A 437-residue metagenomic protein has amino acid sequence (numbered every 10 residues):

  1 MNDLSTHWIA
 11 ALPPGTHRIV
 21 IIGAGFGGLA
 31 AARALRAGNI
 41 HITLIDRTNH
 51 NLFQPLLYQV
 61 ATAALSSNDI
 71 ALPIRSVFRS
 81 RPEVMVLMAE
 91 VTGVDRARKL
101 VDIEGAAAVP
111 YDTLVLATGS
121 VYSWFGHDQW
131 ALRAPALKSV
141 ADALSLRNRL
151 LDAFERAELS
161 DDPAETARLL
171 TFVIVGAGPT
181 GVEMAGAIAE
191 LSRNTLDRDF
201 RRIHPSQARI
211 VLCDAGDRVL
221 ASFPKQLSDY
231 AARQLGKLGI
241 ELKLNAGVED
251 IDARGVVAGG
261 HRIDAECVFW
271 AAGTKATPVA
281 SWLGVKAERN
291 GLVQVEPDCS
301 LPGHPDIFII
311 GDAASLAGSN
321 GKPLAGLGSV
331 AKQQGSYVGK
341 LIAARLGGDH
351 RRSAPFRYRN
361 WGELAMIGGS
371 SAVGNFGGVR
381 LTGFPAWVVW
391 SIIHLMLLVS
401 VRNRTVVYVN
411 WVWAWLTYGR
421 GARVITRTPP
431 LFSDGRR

Functional and structural regions predicted by a protein language model:
M1-V20, V84-V175, A258, F269: FAD-binding core/adjacent interface of flavoenzyme oxidoreductases
N2-H7, G339-R437: C-terminal, flexible cofactor-proximal segment of oxidoreductases
N2-M88, T92, F172, P179-F223 (+2 more regions): Beta1-alpha1 glycine-rich phosphate/pyrophosphate-binding loop at the start of Rossmann-like nucleotide-binding domains
P82-G93, A97, A189-P297, G303 (+1 more regions): A Rossmann-like FAD-binding core segment of flavoenzymes
E104, A117-T118, A246, A271-A272 (+1 more regions): Short, well-ordered coil/turn residues at beta-beta hairpins and beta-strand->alpha-helix junctions within
G119-Y122, A185, T274-A276: Short glycine-rich anion-binding loops that position phosphate/pyrophosphate groups of nucleotides and phosphorylated
L132-D162, R254-V257, R262-Q333, K340: FAD-site-proximal beta/loop scaffold in flavoenzymes
T166-F223, E241-K243, A325-P355, N360-L364: Rossmann-like dinucleotide-binding core of oxidoreductases
